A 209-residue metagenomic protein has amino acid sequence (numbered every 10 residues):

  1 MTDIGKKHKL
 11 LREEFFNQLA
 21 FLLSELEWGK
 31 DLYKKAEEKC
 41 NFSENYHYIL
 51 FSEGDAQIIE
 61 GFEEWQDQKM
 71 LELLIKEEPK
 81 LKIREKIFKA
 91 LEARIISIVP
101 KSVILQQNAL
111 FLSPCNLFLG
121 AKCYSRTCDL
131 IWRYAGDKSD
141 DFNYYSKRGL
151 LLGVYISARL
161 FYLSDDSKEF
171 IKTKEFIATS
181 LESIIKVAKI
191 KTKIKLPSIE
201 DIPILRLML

Functional and structural regions predicted by a protein language model:
T2, K7-E44, E53-E64: Short, amphipathic alpha-helix enriched in basic
K9, E72-I104: Hydrophobic alpha-helical connector segments
I83-S97, C123, T127-Y134, S180: C-terminal ligand-sensing/allosteric alpha-helical core of TetR-family HTH transcriptional regulators
S97-F118, K122: Amphipathic alpha-helical segments used for helix-helix packing
C115-D137, R148-L152: Amphipathic alpha-helical packing segments from all-alpha helical-bundle domains
S139-L152, F170-T173: All-alpha amphipathic helical-bundle segments outside canonical DNA-binding/catalytic cores that form hydrophobic
Y155-K168, S183-K191: Amphipathic C-terminal alpha-helical segment
K189-L209: Long, charge-rich low-complexity segments
